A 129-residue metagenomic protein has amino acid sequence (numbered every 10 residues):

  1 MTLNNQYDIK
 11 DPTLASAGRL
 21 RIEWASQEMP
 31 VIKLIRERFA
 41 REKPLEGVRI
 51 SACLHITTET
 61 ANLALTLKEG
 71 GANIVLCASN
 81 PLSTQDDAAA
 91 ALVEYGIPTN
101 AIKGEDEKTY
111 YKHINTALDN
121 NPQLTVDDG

Functional and structural regions predicted by a protein language model:
T2-G129: Metallocofactor- and cofactor-centric catalytic cores in central/energy metabolism, strongly enriched
